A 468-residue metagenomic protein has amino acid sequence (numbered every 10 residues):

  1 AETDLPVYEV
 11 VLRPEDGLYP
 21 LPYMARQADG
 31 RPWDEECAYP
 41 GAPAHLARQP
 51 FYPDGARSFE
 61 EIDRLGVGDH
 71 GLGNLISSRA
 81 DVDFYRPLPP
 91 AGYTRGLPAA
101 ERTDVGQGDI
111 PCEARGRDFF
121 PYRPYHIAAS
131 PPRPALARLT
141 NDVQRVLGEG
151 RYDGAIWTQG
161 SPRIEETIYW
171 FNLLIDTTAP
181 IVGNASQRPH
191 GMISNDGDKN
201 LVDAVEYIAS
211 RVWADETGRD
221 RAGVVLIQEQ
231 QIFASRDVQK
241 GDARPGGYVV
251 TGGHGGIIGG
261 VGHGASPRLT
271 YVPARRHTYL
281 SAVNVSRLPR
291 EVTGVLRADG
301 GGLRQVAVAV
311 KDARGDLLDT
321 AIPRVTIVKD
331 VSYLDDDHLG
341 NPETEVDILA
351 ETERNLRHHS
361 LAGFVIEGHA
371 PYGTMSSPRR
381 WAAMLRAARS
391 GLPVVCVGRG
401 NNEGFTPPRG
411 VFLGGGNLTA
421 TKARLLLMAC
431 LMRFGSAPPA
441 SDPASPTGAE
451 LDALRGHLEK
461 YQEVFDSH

Functional and structural regions predicted by a protein language model:
A1-H468: Active-site histidine-anchored catalytic micro-motif
